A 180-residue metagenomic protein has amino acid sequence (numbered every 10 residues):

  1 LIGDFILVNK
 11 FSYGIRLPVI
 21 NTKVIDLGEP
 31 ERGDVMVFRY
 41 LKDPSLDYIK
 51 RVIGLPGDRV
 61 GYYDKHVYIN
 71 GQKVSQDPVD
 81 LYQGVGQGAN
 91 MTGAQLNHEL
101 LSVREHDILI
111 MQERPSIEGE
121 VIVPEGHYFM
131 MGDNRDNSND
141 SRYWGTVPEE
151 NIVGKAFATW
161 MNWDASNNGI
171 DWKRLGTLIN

Functional and structural regions predicted by a protein language model:
I2-N180: Soluble "head" domains of membrane/secretory-pathway proteins
